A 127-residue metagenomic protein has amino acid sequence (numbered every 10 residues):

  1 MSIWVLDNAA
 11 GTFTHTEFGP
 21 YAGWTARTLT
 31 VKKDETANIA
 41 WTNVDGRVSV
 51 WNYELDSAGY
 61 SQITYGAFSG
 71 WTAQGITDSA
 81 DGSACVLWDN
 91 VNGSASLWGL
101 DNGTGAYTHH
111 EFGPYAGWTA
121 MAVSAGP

Functional and structural regions predicted by a protein language model:
M1-P127: Trp/Gly-enriched beta-strand/coil motifs that build multi-repeat beta-propeller-like domains and related W-rich binding
